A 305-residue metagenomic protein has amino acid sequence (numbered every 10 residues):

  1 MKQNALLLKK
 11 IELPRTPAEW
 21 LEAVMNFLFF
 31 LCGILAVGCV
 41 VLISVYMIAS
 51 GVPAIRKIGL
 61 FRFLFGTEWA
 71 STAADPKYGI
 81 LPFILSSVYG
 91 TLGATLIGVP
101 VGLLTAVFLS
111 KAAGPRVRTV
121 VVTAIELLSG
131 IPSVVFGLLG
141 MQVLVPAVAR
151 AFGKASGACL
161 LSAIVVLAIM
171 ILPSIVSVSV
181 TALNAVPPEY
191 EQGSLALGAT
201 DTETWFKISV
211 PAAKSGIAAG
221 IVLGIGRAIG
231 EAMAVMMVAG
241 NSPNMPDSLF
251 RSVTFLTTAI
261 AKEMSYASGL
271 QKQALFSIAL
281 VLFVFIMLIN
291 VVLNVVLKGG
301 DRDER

Functional and structural regions predicted by a protein language model:
M1-C32, L293-R305: Transmembrane alpha-helical segments of polytopic membrane transport and secretion proteins
E22, V101, G114-T119, P187-P188 (+1 more regions): Amphipathic cytosolic juxtamembrane alpha-helices at the membrane-cytosol interface of multi-pass membrane transporters
I80-F108: Transmembrane alpha-helix signature in integral membrane proteins
V101-G140, E304-R305: Cytoplasmic-entry segments and transmembrane alpha-helices of multi-pass inner-membrane transporters
E126-I171: Generic hydrophobic transmembrane alpha-helix motif, especially the helices
R150, V235-F283: Interhelical loop and adjacent transmembrane-helix boundary motif in polytopic membrane transport permeases
V178-S179, L183, D201-M237: Transmembrane alpha-helices
V180-N184, P188, L195, K262-R305: C-terminal transmembrane helix and the adjacent membrane-cytosol boundary/short C-terminal tail of inner/organellar
